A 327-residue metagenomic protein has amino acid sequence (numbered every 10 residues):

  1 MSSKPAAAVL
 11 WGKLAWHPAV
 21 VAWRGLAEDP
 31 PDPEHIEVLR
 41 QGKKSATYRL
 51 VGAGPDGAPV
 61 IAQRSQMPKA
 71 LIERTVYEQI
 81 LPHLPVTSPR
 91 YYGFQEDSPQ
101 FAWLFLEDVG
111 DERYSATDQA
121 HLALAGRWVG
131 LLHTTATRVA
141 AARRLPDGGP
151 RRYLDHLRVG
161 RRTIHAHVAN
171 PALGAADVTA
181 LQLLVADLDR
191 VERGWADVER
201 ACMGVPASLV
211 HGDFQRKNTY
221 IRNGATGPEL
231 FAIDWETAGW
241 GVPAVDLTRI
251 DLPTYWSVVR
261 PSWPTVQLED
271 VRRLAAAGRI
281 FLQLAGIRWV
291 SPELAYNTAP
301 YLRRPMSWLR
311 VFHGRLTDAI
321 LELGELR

Functional and structural regions predicted by a protein language model:
M1-A102, R222-L230, E325-R327: Conserved NTP-binding catalytic cores of kinases and kinase-like/nucleotidyltransferase enzymes across multiple kinase
S2-W11, A15, A285-R327: ATP/Mg2+ or Mg2+-diphosphate-binding catalytic cores that bind nucleotide phosphates or diphosphates via glycine-rich
V21-W23, A27, A141-R144, H156-H211: An alpha-helical support segment within catalytic cores of ATP-dependent transferases
R64-P68, G110, T237: Conserved protein-kinase N-lobe ATP-binding Lys motif
P99-E112: Conserved short submotifs of the Hanks-type protein kinase catalytic core that shape the nucleotide-binding pocket
E112-R151: Conserved kinase catalytic-core helix
S208-L209, Y220-V266, D270-R272: Active-site Asp-x-Gly
F214: Hydrophobic HxD+1 residue recognition
